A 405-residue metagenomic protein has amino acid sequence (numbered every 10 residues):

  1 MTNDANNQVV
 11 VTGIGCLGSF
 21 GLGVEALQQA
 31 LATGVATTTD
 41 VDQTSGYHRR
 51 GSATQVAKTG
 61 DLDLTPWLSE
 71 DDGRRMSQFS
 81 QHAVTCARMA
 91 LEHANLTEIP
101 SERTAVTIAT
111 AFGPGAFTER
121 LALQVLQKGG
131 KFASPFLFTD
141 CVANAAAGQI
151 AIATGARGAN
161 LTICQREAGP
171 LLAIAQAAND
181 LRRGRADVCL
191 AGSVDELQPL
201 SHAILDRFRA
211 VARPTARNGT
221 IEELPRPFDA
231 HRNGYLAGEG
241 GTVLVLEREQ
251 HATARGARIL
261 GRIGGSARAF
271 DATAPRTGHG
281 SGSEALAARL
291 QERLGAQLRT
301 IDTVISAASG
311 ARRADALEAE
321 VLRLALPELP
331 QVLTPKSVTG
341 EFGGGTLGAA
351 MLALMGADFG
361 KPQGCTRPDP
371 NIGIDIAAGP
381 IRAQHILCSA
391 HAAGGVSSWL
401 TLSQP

Functional and structural regions predicted by a protein language model:
M1-D72, Q250-G264, G348-C365, S398 (+1 more regions): ACP-dependent fatty acid/polyketide chain-elongation machinery
N7-I14, V24-E25, Q29-V41, A216-T303 (+2 more regions): Condensing-enzyme catalytic core mediating Claisen C-C bond formation in acyl metabolism
V10-V11, A32-Q165, V194-H202, Q297-A316: Conserved beta-ketoacyl condensing-enzyme motif
G18-S19, L68-R88, A133-V142, N160-A175 (+5 more regions): Active-site pocket-shaping loop/turn-to-helix segments
E25-Q29, A116-G130, A203-R217, E318-E328 (+1 more regions): A glycine- and small-aliphatic-rich helix-loop capping segment at beta-alpha/alpha-beta transitions that lines
D40, Q127-S134, L172-A175, N179 (+4 more regions): Glycine-/small-residue-rich "gating" segment that lines the acyl/pantetheine channel and substrate pocket
A83-H93, A143-A146, A151-A156, N160-V194 (+4 more regions): Active-site-proximal alpha-helical scaffold in enzymes
D187-R209, A216-R232, S266-G280, S306-D315 (+1 more regions): Acyl-CoA/ACP chain-elongation machinery
